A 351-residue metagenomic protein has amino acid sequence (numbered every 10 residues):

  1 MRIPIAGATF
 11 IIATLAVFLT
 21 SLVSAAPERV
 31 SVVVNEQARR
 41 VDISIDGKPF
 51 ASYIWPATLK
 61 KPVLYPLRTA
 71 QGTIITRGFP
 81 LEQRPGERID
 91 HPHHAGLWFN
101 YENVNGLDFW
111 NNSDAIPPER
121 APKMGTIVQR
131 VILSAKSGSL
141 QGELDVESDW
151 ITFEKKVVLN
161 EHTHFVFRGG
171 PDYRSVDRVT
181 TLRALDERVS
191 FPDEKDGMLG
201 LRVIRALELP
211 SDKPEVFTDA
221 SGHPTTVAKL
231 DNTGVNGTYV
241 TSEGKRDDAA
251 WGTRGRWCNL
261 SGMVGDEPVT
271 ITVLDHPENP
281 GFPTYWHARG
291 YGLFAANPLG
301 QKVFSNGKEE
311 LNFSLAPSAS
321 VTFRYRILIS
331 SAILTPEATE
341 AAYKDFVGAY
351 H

Functional and structural regions predicted by a protein language model:
M1-P4: Positively charged n-region of N-terminal signal peptides that target proteins for export
A8-S21: Bacterial N-terminal signal peptides
A26-P92, V179, E194, E340: Beta-strand-rich N-terminal accessory domains
Y53-L59, V63-P66, G169-T218, K229-D231 (+1 more regions): Acidic (Asp/Glu-rich), glycine- and aromatic
T58-S113, T218-R254: Extracellular/lumen-exposed scaffold segments
H91-D172: Extended, loop-rich substrate-binding clefts of extracytoplasmic carbohydrate-active enzymes
K195-G281: Active-site/ligand-binding surface loops and adjacent short beta/alpha elements that line catalytic pockets across
I271-H351: Beta-strand-rich recognition/accessory modules
